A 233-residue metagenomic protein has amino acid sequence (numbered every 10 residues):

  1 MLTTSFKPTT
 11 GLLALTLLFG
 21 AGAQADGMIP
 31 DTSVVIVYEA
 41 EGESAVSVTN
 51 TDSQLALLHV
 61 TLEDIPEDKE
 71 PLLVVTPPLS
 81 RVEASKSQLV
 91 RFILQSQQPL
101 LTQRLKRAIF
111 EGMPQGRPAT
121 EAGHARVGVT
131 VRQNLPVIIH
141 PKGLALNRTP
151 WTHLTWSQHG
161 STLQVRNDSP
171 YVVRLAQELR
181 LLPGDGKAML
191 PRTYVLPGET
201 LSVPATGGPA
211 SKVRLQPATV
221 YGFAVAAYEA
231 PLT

Functional and structural regions predicted by a protein language model:
M1-L12: Bacterial N-terminal signal peptides that target proteins for export
T10-G20: Bacterial N-terminal signal peptides
A25-S47, L146-S157, Y194: Beta-sheet-dominated interaction scaffolds and their linkers
G27-I29, S47-F92: Surface-exposed binding patches on compact interaction domains or structured appendages
V48-D52, L163-Y171: Asparagine-centered strand-capping/turn motif at beta-strand->loop junctions
D64-L73, Q115-R117, R174, L181-M189: Short aromatic-acidic-glycine turn motif
E70-Q98, D185-S211: Intrinsically disordered, low-complexity Pro/Gly/Ser/Thr-rich segments with frequent PxxP/GP/PP motifs and embedded
S96-T149, A210-T233: Terminal connector regions
